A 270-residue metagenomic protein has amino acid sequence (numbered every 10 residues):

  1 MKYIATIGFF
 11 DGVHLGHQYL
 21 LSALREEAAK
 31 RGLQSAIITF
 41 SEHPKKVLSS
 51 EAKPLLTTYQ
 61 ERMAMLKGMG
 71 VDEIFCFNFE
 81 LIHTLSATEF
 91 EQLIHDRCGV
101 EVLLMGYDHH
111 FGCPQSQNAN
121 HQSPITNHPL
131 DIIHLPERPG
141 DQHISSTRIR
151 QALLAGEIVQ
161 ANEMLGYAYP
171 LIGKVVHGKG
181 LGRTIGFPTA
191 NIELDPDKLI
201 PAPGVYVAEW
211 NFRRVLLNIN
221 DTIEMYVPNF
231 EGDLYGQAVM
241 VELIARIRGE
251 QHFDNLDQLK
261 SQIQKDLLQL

Functional and structural regions predicted by a protein language model:
M1-T58: N-terminal catalytic cores of NTP/NDP-binding nucleotidyl/phosphoryl-transfer enzymes
H14, L66, L103, A161 (+2 more regions): Residue-level signal for inorganic ion chemistry
Q18, R25, A29, G166 (+1 more regions): Solvent-exposed alpha-helix faces
I38-F40, C76-F79, I133-E137, G178: Conserved beta-strand termini and adjacent loop/short-helix elements that scaffold enzyme active sites in alpha/beta
P44-H121, P129: N-terminal Rossmann-like or analogous alpha/beta NTP/dinucleotide-binding catalytic cores that position adenine
D131-R214, N218: Glycine-rich, Lys/Arg-enriched anion-binding loops that position phosphate/diphosphate groups for phosphoryl
K179-L270: Phosphate/ribose-recognition catalytic cores of enzymes acting on nucleotide-derived substrates
